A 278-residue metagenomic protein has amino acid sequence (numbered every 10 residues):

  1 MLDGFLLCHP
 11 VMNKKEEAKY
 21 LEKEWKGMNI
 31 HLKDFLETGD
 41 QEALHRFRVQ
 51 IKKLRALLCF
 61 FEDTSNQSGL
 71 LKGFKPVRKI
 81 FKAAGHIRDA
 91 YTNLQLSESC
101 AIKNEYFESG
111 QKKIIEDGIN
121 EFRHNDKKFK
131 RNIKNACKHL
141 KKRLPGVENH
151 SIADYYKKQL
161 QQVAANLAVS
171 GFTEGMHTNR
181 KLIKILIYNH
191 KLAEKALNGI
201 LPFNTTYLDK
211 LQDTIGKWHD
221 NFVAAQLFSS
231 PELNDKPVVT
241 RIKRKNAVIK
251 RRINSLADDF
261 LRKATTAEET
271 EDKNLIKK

Functional and structural regions predicted by a protein language model:
L2-K278: Function-determining surface determinants
